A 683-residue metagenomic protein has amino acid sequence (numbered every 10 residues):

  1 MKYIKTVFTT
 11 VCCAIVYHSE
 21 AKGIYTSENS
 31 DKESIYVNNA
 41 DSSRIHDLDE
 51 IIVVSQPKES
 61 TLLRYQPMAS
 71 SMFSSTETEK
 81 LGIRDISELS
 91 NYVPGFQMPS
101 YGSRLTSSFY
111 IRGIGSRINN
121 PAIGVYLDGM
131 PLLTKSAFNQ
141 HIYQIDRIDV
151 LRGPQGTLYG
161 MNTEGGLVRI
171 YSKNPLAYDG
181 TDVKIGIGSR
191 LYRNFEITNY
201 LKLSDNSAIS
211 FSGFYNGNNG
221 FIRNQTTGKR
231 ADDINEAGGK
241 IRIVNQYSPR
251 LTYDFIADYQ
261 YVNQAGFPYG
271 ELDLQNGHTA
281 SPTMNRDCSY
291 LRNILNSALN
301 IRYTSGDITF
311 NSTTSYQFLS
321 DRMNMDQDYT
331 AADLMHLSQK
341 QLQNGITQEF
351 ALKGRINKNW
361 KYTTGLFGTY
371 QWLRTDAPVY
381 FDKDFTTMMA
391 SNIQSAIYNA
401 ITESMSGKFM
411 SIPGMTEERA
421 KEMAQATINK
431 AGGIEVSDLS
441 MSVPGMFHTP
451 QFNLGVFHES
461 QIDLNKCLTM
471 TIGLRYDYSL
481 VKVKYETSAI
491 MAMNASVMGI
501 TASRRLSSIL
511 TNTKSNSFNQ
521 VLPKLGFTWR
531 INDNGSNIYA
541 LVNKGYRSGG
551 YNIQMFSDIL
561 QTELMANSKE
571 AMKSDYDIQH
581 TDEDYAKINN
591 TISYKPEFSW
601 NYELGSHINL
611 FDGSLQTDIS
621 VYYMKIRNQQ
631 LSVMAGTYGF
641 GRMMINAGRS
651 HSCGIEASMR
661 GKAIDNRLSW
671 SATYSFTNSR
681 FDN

Functional and structural regions predicted by a protein language model:
I45-E79, T106-S108, L176: N-terminal periplasmic "start-of-domain" segments of outer-membrane beta-barrel proteins
S87-M130: Extracytoplasmic beta-strand/coil segments of soluble accessory domains associated with Gram-negative outer-membrane
S108-G113, Y126, V150, N162-K184 (+1 more regions): N-terminal periplasmic accessory domains that precede and gate Gram-negative outer-membrane beta-barrel machines
D128-P154: Short acidic/polar hinge/loop motifs at secondary-structure boundaries that mediate gating or recognition
G180-D182, I187-N218, T226-Q264, R292-L299 (+7 more regions): Transmembrane beta-barrel wall of Gram-negative outer-membrane proteins
R223, K229, F267-T283, D328-M335 (+5 more regions): Solvent-exposed loop segments that connect transmembrane elements
N300-M325, N537-L541, Q554, L560-M644 (+3 more regions): Membrane-embedded beta-barrel scaffold of Gram-negative outer-membrane proteins
K353, N357, T363, T369 (+3 more regions): Gram-negative outer-membrane beta-barrel transporters
